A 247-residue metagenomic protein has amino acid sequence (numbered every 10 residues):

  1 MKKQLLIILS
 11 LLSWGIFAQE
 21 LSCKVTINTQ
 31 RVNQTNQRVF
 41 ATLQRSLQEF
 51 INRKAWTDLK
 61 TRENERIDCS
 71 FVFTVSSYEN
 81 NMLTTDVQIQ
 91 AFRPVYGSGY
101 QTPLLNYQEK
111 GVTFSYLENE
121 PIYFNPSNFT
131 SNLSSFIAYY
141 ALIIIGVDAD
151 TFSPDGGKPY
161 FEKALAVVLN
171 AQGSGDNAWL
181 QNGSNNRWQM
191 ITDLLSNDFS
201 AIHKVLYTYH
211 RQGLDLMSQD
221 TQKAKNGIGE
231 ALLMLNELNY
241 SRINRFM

Functional and structural regions predicted by a protein language model:
M1-S22: Bacterial Sec-dependent N-terminal signal peptides
G15-I16, Q44, A138: A generic alpha-helix preference that emphasizes hydrophobic side chains
Q19-T84, V95-G97: Start-of-domain marker
N33-F40, T130, S134, A138 (+2 more regions): Solvent-exposed, acidic/flexible segments
S46-K54, Y140-T151, A231, L238: Structured segments of extracytoplasmic/periplasmic soluble domains in secreted or envelope-associated proteins
N81-T192: Acidic/His-rich structured neighborhood in mature extracellular/periplasmic domains
G156-F246: Flexible, glycine-rich surface segments
